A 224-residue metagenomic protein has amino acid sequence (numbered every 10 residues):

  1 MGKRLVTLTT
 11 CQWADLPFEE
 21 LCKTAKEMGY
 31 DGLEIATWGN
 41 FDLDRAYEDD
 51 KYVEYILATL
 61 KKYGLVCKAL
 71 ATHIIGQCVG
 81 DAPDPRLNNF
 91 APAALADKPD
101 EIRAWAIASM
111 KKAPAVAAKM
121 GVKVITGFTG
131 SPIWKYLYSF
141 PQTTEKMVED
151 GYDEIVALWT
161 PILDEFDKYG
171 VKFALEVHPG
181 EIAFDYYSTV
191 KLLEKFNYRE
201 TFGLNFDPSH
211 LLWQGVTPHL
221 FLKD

Functional and structural regions predicted by a protein language model:
M1-F18, K26-Y30: N-terminal basic, low-complexity leaders that serve as flexible interaction/assembly modules and, when applicable, as
R4-T10, D31-I35, C67-T72, I125-G127 (+2 more regions): Hydrophobic faces of well-ordered beta-strands that scaffold small-molecule active sites in alpha/beta enzyme cores
T9-W13, A36-N40, T72-I75, G130-P132 (+3 more regions): Active-site beta-loop-alpha junctions enriched in small/polar residues
D15, E20, K62, C78-L204: Active-site acidic/histidine proton-transfer and metal-coordination neighborhood in alpha/beta enzyme cores
E19-G39, M120-G121: Catalytic domains of carbohydrate-active enzymes, especially glycoside hydrolases
E19-L21, Y52-Y55, P218-L220: Alpha-helical scaffolding within the catalytic cores of extracellular/periplasmic polymer-degrading hydrolases
A36-K61, G76, T129-Y136: Glycine-rich, proline-tolerant flexible connector loops at the mouths of alpha/beta enzymes
E194, L212-D224: Glycoside hydrolase catalytic-domain groove-lining segments
